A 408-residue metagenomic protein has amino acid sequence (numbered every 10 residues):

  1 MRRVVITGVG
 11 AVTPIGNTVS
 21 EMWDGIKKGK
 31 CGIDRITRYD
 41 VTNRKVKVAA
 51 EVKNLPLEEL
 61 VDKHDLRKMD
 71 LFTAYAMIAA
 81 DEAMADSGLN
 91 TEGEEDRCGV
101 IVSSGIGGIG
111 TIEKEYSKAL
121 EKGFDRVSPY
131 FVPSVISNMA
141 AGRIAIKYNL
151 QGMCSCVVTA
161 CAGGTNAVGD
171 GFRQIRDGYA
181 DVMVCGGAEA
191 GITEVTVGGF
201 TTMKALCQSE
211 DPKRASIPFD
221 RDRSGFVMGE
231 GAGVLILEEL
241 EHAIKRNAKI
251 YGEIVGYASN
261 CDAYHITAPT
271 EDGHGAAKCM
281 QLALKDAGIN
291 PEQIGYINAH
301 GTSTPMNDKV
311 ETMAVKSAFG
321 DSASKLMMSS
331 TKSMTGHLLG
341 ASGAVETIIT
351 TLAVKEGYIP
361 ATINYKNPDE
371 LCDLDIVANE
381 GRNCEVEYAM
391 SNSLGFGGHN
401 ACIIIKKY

Functional and structural regions predicted by a protein language model:
M1-D65, E241-I250, I348-T362, K406-Y408: ACP-dependent fatty acid/polyketide chain-elongation machinery
M1-I6, E94-E95, A287-Q293, S324 (+1 more regions): Flexible, low-complexity linker/loop segments at domain and module junctions
R3-T7, C31-D34, D211-A287, G295-Y296: Condensing-enzyme catalytic core mediating Claisen C-C bond formation in acyl metabolism
I6, M22-W23, K27-T159, A188-V197 (+1 more regions): Conserved beta-ketoacyl condensing-enzyme motif
S20-K27, G110-F124, Q174-D177, V197-E210 (+4 more regions): A glycine- and small-aliphatic-rich helix-loop capping segment at beta-alpha/alpha-beta transitions that lines
A76-G88, A140-A141, A145-Y148, M153-E189 (+3 more regions): Active-site-proximal alpha-helical scaffold in enzymes
E121-S128, N166-G169, R173, E189-K245 (+2 more regions): Glycine-/small-residue-rich "gating" segment that lines the acyl/pantetheine channel and substrate pocket
Y179-S224, Y257-E271, G301-D308, K325-D375: Acyl-CoA/ACP chain-elongation machinery
